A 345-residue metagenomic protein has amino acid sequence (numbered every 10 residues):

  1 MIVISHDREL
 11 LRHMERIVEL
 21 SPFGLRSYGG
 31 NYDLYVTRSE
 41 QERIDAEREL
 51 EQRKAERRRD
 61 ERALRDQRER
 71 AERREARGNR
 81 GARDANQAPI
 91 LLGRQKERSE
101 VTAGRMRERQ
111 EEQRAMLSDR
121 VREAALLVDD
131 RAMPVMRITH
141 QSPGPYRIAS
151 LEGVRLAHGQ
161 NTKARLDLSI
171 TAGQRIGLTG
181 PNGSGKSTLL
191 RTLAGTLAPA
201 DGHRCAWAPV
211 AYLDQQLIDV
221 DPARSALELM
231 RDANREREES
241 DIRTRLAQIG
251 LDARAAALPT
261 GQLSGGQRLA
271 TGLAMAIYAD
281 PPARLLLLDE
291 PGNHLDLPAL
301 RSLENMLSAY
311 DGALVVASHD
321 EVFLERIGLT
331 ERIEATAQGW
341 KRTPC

Functional and structural regions predicted by a protein language model:
M1-R48, P143-C345: ABC ATP-binding cassette signature C-motif
Q41-H158: Coupling and communication elements adjacent to P-loop NTPase active sites across diverse families
